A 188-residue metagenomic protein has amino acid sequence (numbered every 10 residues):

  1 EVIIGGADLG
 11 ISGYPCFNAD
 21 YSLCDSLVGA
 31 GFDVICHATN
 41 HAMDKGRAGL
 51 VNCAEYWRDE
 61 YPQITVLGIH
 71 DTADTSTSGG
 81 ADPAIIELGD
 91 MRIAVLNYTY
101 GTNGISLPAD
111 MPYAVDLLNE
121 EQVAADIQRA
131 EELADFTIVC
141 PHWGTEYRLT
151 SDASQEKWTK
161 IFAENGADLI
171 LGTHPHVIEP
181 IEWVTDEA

Functional and structural regions predicted by a protein language model:
E1-A188: Acidic, metal/ion-coordinating pockets
